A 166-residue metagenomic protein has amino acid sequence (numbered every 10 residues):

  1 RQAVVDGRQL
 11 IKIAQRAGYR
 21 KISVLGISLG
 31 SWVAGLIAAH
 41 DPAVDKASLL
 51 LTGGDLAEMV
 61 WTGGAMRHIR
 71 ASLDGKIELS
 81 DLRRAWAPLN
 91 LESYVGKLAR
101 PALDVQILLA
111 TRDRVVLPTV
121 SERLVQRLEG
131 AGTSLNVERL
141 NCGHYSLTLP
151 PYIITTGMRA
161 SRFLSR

Functional and structural regions predicted by a protein language model:
R1-A17: Alpha/beta-hydrolase active-site loop
R16-I27: Alpha/beta-hydrolase fold nucleophile elbow
S31-P42, A47: Short glycine-enriched nucleophile-adjacent loop and the immediately C-terminal alpha-helix near the catalytic center
S48-E58: Active-site nucleophile loop of the alpha/beta-hydrolase fold
M59-V120: The feature captures the conserved acid-bearing segment of alpha/beta-hydrolase catalytic domains
E122, E129-R166: C-terminal catalytic histidine-bearing segment of alpha/beta-hydrolase fold enzymes
